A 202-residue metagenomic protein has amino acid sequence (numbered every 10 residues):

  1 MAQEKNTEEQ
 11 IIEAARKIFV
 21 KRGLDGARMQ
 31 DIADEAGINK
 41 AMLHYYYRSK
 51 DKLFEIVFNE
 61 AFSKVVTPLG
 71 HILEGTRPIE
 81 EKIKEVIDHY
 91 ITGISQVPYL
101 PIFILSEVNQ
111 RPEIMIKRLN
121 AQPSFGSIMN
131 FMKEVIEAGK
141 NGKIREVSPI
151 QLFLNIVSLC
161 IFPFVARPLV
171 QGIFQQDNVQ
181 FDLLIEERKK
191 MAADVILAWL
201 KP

Functional and structural regions predicted by a protein language model:
M1-N6, E13: N-terminal intrinsically disordered/low-complexity leader segments
A2, V57-E85, L119-P123, I128 (+1 more regions): Amphipathic alpha-helical linker/stalk segments
Q10, I18-K52, I56-V57: Helix-turn-helix
I12, V66, K84-I87, F153 (+2 more regions): Short, amphipathic alpha-helical "lid/cap" segments that border enzyme active or binding sites
A14-I18, L159: Short amphipathic alpha-helical elements of helix-turn-helix/winged-helix folds
H71-I102, P149-F153, E186, P202: Hydrophobic alpha-helical connector segments
T92, Q96, F125-N141, R145 (+1 more regions): C-terminal peripheral helix-coil segments that are non-catalytic and often amphipathic
S95-K117, R167-Q175: Amphipathic alpha-helical segments used for helix-helix packing
